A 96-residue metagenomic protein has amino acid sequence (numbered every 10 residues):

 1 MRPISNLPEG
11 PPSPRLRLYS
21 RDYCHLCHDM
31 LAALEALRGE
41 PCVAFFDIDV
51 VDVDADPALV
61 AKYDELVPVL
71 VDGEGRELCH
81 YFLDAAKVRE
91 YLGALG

Functional and structural regions predicted by a protein language model:
M1-P12, E90, G96: Eukaryotic low-complexity, intrinsically disordered regulatory segments enriched in serine, proline and acidic residues
S5-E40: Local sequence-structure signature of Cys/Sec-based thiol-disulfide redox active-site neighborhoods
Y19, V51, H80: Small/polar loops that bind or transfer phosphate-bearing groups
H28-L31, V60, F82: Conserved strand-to-helix beginnings and helix N-cap segments that scaffold or border functional pockets
V43-P57: Thiol-based oxidoreductase modules, predominantly thioredoxin-like and allied folds used for disulfide exchange
V60, D64-V71: Structural micro-motif
G73-G96: Non-catalytic, surface beta->alpha helical segment in thiol-disulfide oxidoreductase systems
